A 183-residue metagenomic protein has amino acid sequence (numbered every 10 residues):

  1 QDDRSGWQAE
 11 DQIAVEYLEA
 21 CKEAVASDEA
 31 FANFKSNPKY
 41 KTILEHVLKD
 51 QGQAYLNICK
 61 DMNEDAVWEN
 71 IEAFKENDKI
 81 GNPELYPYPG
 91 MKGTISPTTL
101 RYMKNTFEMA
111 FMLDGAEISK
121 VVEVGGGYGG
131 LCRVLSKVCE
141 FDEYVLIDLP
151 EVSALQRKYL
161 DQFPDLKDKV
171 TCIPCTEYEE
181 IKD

Functional and structural regions predicted by a protein language model:
Q1-D2: Intrinsically disordered, low-structural-confidence terminal and linker regions
V15-A116: Conserved Class I S-adenosyl-L-methionine-dependent methyltransferase catalytic core
L44-E45, Y128-G130, E151-A154, E177-E180: Short, catalytically relevant binding-site loops at active-site mouths
K104-E108, M112, V134, L155-Y159: Amphipathic alpha-helical segments that form well-ordered structural scaffolds and often line/cohere around active
E117-G127: Conserved class I S-adenosyl-L-methionine
Y128-E140: Conserved SAM-binding loop of SAM-dependent methyltransferases across substrates and taxa, primarily the Class I
D142-K167: Class I SAM-dependent methyltransferase SAM/SAH-binding core
K158-K182: S-adenosyl-L-methionine
